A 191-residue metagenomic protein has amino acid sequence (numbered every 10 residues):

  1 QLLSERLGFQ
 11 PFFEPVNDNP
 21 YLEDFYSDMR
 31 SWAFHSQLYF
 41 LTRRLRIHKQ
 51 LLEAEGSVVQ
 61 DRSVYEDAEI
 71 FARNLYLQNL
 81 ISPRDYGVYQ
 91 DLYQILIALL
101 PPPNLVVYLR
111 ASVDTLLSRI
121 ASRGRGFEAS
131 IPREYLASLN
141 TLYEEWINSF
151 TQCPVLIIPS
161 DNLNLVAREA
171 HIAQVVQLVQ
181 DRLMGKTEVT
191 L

Functional and structural regions predicted by a protein language model:
Q1-L3: Walker A (P-loop) phosphate-binding motif
E5-R44: Conserved substrate/cofactor phosphate-moiety recognition/catalytic segment in nucleotide-dependent phosphotransferases
F9, L100-L105, T151-P154: Short glycine-/polar-rich loops that comprise or flank the Walker A/P-loop and associated switch/sensor motifs
F12, Q60, L105-V107, L156-I158: Hydrophobic/aromatic beta-strand patches that form the interior of the parallel beta-sheet core in alpha/beta enzyme
V16-N19, V64-E66, A111-L116, N162-L165: Conserved nucleotide-binding/hydrolysis micro-motifs of P-loop NTPases
D18, R30, Q37, I47-R84 (+2 more regions): Flexible phosphate-sensing "switch/lid" loops adjacent to ATP/NTP-binding sites across phosphate-transfer
I70-E144: A glycine- and Lys/Arg-enriched "phosphate-lid" helix/loop adjacent to the NTP-binding pocket of small-molecule kinases
S118-L191: NTP-dependent small-molecule kinase module
